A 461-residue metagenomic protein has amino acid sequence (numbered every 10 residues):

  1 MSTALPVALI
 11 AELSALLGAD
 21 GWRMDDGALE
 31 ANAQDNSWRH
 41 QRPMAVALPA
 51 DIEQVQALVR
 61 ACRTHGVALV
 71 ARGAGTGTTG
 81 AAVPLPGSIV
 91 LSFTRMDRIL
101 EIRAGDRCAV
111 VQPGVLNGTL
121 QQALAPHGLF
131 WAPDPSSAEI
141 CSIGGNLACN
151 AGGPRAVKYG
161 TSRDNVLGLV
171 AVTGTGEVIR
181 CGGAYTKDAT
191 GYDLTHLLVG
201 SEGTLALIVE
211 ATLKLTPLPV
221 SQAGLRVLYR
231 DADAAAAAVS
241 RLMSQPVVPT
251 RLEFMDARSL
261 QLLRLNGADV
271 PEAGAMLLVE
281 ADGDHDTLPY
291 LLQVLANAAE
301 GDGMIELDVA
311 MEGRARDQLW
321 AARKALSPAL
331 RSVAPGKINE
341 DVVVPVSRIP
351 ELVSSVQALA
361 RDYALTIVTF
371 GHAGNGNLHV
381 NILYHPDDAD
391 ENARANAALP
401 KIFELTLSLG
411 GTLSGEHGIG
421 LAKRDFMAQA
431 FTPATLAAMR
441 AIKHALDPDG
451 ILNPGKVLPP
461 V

Functional and structural regions predicted by a protein language model:
M1-R60, T76-R107, S136, A257-G267 (+4 more regions): N-terminal flexible segment immediately upstream of the FAD-binding catalytic core in FAD-dependent oxidoreductases
A19, L407-I419, H444, P448-L452: Alpha-helix capping/hinge segments and adjacent helical runs
M24-N32, L213-P217, A223-Y229, A234-A398 (+2 more regions): C-terminal substrate-recognition/cap domain of FAD-linked oxidoreductases
R98-I102, C108-E253, L452: FAD-binding subdomain of flavoenzyme oxidoreductases
E177, R424-V461: Activity-critical C-terminal alpha-helical subdomain
